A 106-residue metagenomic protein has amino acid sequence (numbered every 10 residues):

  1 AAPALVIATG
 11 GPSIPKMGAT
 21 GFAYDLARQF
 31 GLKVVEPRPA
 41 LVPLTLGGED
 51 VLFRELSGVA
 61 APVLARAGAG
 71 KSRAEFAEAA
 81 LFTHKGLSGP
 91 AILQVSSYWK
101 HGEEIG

Functional and structural regions predicted by a protein language model:
A2-A19, A27-R28, A80-K85: Short hydrophobic core segments
L32-G106: An anion/pyrophosphate-binding glycine-rich loop and adjacent beta-alpha core in soluble alpha-beta enzymes
